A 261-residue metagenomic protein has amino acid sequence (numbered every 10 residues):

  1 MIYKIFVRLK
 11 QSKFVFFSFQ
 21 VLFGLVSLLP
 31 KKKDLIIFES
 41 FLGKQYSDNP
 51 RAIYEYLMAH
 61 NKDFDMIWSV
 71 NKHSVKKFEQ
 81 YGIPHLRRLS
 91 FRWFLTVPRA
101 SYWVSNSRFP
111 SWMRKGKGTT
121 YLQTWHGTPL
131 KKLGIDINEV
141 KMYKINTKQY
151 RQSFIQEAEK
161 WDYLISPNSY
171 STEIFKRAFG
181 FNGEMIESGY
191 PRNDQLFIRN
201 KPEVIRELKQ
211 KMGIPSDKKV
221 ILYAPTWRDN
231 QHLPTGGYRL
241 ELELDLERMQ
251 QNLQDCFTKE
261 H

Functional and structural regions predicted by a protein language model:
M1-L42: Membrane-proximal basic amphipathic "stem/tether" segments
L9, F23-V26, P30, F94 (+3 more regions): N-proximal short alpha-helices
K13, F17, K77, R92 (+3 more regions): Exposed alpha-helical structural elements
F23-K31, I155, Q210-I214: Short boundary motifs at domain starts and secondary-structure transition points
P30, F181-E184, D229: Short, compositionally biased low-complexity segments
K33-D34, T119, K218-I221: Nucleotide donor/acceptor-binding cores
L35-I198: Active-site and donor-binding regions of nucleotide-sugar-utilizing enzymes
S47-Y56, A178, R192-H261: Conserved catalytic-core segment of nucleotide-activated headgroup transferases in glycan assembly
